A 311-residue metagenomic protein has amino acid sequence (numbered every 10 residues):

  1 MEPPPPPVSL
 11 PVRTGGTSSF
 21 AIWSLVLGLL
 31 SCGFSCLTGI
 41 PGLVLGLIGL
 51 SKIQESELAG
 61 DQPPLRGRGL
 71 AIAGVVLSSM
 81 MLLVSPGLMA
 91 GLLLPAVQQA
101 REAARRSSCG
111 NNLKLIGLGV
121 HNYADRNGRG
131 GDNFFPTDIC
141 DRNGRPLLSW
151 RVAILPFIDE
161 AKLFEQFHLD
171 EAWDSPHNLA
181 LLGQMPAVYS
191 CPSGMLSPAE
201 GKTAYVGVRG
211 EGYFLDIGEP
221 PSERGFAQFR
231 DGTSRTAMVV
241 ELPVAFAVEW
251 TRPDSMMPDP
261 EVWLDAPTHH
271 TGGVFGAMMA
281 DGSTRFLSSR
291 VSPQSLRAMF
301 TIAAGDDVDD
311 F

Functional and structural regions predicted by a protein language model:
M1-I22, S51-I72: Low-complexity, intrinsically disordered extramembrane tails and loops of integral membrane proteins
L25, L37-S56, Q99, F275: Membrane-cytosol interface at the C-terminal ends of transmembrane alpha helices in small multi-pass membrane proteins
V26-L43, V75-L93: Hydrophobic alpha-helical transmembrane segments in multi-pass membrane proteins
G28, K52, P95, Q99 (+2 more regions): Residue-level signal for well-ordered alpha-helical scaffold segments within enzymatic catalytic domains
V44-I48, L92-P95, K162, G232: Transmembrane alpha-helix boundary/anchor motif
I48-E55, V76-N122, R126-R129: Amphipathic alpha-helical segments typified by the pilin-like N-terminal helix that continues immediately C-terminal
A103-F311: Surface-exposed loop/linker segments characteristic of extracytoplasmic
